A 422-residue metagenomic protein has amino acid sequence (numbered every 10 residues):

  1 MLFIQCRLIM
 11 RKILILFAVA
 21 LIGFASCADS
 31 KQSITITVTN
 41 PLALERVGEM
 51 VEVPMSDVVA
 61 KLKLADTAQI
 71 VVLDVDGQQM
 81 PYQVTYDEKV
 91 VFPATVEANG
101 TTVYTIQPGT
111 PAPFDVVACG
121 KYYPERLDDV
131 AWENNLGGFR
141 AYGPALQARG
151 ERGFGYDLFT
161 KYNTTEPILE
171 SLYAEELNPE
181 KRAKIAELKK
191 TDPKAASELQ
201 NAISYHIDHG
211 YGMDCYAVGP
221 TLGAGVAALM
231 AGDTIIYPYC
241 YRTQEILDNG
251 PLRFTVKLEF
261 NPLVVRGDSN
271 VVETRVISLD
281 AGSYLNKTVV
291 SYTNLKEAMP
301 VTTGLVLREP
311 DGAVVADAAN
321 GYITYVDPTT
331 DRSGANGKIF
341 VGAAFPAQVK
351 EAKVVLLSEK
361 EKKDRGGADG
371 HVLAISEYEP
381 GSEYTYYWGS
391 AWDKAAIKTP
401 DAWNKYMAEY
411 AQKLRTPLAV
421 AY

Functional and structural regions predicted by a protein language model:
M1-I34: Bacterial Sec-dependent N-terminal signal peptides
S30-K121, R126-L127, G153-I168: Alpha-mannosidase-like glycoside hydrolase catalytic domains involved in N-glycan trimming, generalizing to other
K31-S33, P300-S358: Polysaccharide-binding surfaces and accessory modules of carbohydrate-active proteins
K89, V96, F345-Y422: Beta-strand-rich recognition/accessory modules
G100-A112, V256-F260, A343, S382-K394: Short, hydrophobic/aromatic-enriched beta-strand segments in well-ordered soluble domains
T110-D233: Solvent-exposed N-terminal domain segments of exported/luminal and surface proteins
T243-V301: Acidic, contiguous internal or C-terminal segments within carbohydrate-active enzymes that form a structured patch used
